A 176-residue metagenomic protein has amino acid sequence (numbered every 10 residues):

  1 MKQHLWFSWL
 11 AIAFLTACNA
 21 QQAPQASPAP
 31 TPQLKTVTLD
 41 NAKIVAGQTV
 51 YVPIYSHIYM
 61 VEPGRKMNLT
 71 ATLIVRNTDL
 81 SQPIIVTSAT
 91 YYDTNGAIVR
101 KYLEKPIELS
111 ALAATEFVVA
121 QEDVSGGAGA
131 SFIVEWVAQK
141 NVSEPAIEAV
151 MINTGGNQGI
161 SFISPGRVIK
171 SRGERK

Functional and structural regions predicted by a protein language model:
M1-F7: Bacterial N-terminal signal peptides that target proteins for export
F14-A17: C-terminal motif of bacterial Sec signal peptides marking the signal peptidase cleavage site
N19-Q22: Bacterial signal peptide processing site
P24-A29, D123-K176: Terminal connector regions
S27-G47: Post-signal peptide N-terminal segment of mature Sec-exported envelope proteins
R65-T72: Short, solvent-exposed loop/turn segments enriched in Ser/Thr/Gly
V75-L80: Asparagine-centered strand-capping/turn motif at beta-strand->loop junctions
I98-G129: Intrinsically disordered, low-complexity Pro/Gly/Ser/Thr-rich segments with frequent PxxP/GP/PP motifs and embedded
